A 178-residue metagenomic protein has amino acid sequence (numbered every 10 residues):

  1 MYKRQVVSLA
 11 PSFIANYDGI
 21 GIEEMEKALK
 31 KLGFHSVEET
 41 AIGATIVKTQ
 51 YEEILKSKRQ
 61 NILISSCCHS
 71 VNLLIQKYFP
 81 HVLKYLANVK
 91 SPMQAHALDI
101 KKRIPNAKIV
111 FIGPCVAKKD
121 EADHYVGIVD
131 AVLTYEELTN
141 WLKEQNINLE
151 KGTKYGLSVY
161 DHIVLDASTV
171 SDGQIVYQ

Functional and structural regions predicted by a protein language model:
K3-Q178: Iron-sulfur-associated redox domains of electron-transfer enzymes in respiratory and anaerobic energy metabolism
